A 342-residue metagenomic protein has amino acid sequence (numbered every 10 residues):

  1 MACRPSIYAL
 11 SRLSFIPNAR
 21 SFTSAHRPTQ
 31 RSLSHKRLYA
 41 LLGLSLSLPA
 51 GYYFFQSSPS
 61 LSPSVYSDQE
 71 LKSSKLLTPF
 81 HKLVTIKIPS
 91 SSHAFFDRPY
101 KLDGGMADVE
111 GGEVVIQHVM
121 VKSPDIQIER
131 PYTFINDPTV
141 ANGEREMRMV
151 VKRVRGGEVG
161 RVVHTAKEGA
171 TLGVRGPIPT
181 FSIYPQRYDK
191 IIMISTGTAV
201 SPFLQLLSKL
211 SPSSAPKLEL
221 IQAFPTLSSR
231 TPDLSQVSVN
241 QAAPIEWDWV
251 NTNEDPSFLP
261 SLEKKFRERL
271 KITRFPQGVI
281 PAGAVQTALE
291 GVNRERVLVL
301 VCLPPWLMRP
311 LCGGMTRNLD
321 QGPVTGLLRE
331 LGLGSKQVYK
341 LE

Functional and structural regions predicted by a protein language model:
M1-L44: N-terminal mitochondrial targeting presequence
I7, L13-I16, L77-F80, V140 (+4 more regions): A generic structural micro-environment signature that highlights single residues at secondary-structure boundaries
S21, V121-P124, L218: Short, charged N-terminal helix-start/capping segments
S45-P49: Alpha-helical transmembrane segments
A50-L61: Short hydrophobic alpha-helical membrane-entry/anchor segments
S60-A170, P225: Ferredoxin-reductase
E158-E342: FNR/FR-type flavoprotein reductase catalytic core
